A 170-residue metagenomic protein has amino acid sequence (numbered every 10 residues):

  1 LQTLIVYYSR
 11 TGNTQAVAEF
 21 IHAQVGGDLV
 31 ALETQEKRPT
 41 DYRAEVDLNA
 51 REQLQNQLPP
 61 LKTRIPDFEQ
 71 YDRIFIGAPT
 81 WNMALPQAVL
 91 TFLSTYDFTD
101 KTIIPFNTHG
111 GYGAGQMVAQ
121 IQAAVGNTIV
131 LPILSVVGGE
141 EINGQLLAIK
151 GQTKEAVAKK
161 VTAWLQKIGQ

Functional and structural regions predicted by a protein language model:
L1-G77, M83-L85, L90, S94 (+1 more regions): N-terminal beta1-alpha1-beta2 submodule of the flavodoxin-like/Rossmannoid cofactor-binding fold
Q2, G26, D100, N127-V130: A generic structural signal for alpha->beta connector loops
N13, W81, H109-G113: Glycine-/small-residue-rich active-site loops that bind phosphorylated ligands and cofactors
Q35-P39, V137-G144: A short acidic, often aromatic-flanked loop/helix-cap motif at beta-alpha or helix-coil junctions that lines enzyme
L48, K101-T102: P-loop/Walker A phosphate-binding loop and immediately adjacent motor/lid segment at beta-alpha junctions
F68, S94-D100, A123-N127: Short, conserved loop/helix-junction motifs that constitute active-site signature segments in enzyme catalytic cores
I104-E141, T153: Short, glycine-/small-residue-rich phosphate/pyrophosphate-handling segment
G144-Q152: Short, flexible/disordered intra-domain loops and linkers
